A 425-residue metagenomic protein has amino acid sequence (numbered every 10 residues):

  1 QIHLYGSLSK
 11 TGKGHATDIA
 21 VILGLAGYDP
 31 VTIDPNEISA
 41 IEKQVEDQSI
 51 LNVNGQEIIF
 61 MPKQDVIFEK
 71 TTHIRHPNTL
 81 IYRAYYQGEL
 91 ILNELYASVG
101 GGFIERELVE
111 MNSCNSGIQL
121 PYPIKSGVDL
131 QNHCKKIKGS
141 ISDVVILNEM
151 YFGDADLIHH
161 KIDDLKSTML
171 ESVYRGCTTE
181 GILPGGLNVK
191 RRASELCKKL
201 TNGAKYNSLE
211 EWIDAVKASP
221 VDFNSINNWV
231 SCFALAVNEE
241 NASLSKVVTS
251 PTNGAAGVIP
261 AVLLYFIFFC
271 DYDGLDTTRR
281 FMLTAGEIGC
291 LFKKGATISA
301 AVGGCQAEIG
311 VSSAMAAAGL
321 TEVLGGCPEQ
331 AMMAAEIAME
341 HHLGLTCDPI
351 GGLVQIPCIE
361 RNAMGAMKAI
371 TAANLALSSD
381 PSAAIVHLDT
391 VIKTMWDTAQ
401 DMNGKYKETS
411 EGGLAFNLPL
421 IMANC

Functional and structural regions predicted by a protein language model:
Q1, V31-I33, F266-M282, V323-A334: Phosphate-handling active-site elements
I2-G12, Q44-I50, L283-G295, E336-P349 (+1 more regions): Short, mixed-charge aromatic SLiMs
K10-I19, L264, L291-G295, G304-V311 (+4 more regions): Short glycine/threonine-rich loop-to-helix capping motif typified by GTGT followed within a few residues by an Asp-Pro
G27-K217: C-terminal regulatory domains involved in ligand/effector binding and gene-expression control
D156-G304, G413-C425: Accessory "access/gating" subregions that flank catalytic or transport cores
D273, T284, C290-A363, L375-V386: Hydrophobic alpha-helical bundle architecture
A384-C425: Extended hydrophobic packing segments that form well-structured cores
